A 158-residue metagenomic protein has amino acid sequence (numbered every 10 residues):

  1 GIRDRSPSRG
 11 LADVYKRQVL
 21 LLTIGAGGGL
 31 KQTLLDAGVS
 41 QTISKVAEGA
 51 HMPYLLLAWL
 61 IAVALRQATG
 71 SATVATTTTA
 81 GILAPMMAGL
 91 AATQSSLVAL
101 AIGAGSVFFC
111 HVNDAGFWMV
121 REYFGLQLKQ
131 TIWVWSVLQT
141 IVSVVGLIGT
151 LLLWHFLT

Functional and structural regions predicted by a protein language model:
G1-L11, Y15: Single conserved hydrophobic/aromatic residue that forms the stacking wall/gate of nucleotide- or nucleobase-binding
R3, A26-L35: Structural signal for alpha-helical transmembrane segments and their membrane-water exit/capping regions in multi-pass
A12-I24, L35, M52-Y54: Helical membrane-embedded segments and adjacent short helical loop/helix-boundary regions of multi-pass membrane
G25-G27, A50-L90, I102-G103: Hydrophobic alpha-helical transmembrane segments of multi-pass integral membrane proteins, predominantly secondary
L34-M52: Membrane-interface interhelical connector segments
L55-L60, A99, I132, S136 (+1 more regions): Hydrophobic alpha-helical transmembrane segments
L65-T69, A75-L83, S95-L128: Alpha-helical membrane segments and immediately flanking helix-loop junctions that form or couple to the substrate/ion
G105-T158: Juxtamembrane and boundary regions of transmembrane helices in multi-pass small-molecule transporters and channels
